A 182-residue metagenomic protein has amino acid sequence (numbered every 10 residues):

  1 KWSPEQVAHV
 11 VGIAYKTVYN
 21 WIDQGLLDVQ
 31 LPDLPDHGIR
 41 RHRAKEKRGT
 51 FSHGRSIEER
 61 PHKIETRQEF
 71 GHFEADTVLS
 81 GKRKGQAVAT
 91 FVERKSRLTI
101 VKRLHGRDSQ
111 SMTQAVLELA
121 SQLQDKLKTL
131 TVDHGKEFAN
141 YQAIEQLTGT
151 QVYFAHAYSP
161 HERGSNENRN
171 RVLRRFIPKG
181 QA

Functional and structural regions predicted by a protein language model:
K1-V11: Short, charged amphipathic recognition helices of the HTH superfamily and cognate SANT/SANTA-like modules
V7, V18, D76, F91 (+5 more regions): Mobile genetic element proteins and their domesticated derivatives, centered on retroelements and DNA transposons
I13-E65: Basic, flexible linker segments flanking DNA-binding modules in nucleic acid-interacting mobile-element proteins
R67, G71, K179-Q181: Glycine-centered loop/turn motifs
F70-S80: Two-metal-ion RNase H-like nuclease active-site motif
V78, K82-I100: Short conserved beta-strand segments at catalytic cores or DNA/RNA-binding microdomains of nucleic-acid binding
G81-K84, V101-D125: Active-site beta-loop-alpha junctions of metal-dependent nucleic acid enzymes, especially the RNase H-like/DDE
V132-H134, A139-Q142, L147, Y153-I177 (+1 more regions): RNase H-like two-metal-ion nuclease catalytic core shared by retroviral integrases and related mobile-element nucleases
